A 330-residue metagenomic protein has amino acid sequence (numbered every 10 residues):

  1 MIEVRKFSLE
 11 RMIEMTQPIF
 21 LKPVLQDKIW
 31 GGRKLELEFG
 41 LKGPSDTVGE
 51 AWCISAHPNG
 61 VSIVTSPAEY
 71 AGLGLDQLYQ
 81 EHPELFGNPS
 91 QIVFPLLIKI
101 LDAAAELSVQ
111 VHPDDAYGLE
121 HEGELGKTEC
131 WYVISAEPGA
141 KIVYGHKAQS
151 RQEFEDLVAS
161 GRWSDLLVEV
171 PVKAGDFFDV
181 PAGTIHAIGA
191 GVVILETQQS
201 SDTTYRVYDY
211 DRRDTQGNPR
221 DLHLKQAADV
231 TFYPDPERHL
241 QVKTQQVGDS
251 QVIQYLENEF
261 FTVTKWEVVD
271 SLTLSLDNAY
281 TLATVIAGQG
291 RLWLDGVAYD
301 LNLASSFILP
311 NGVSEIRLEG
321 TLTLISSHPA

Functional and structural regions predicted by a protein language model:
M1-Q149, D209-R238, V263: Transition-metal
V93, L101-E106, D115, L125 (+5 more regions): Ligand-binding loop in jelly-roll beta-barrel domains
I100, S108-Q110, C130-Y132, E169 (+6 more regions): Conserved hydrophobic/aromatic beta-strand scaffold that supports enzyme active sites
Y132-F154, V252-Y255, V268-A279: Short beta-strand/loop turn elements enriched in aromatics
D156-S164, Q289-R291: Short, structured beta-strand/loop micro-motifs enriched in basic residues and often containing a Trp
S160-L166, F177-D179, I185-H239: An exposed, glycine/acidic-rich loop-and-rim segment of catalytic or binding clefts
L166-D179, L294-V313: Short acidic-glycine-tyrosine-enriched beta hairpin
Q241-Y299, L303-S305: Acidic/His-leaning functional-site neighborhoods
